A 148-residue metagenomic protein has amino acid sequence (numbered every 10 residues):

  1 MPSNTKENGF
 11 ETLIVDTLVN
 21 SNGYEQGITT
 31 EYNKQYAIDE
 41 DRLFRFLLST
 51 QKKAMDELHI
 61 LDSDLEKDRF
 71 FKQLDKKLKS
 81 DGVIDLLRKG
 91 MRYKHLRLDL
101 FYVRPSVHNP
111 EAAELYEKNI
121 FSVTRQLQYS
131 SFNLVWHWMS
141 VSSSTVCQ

Functional and structural regions predicted by a protein language model:
M1-Q148: An alpha-helical interface "stripe"
